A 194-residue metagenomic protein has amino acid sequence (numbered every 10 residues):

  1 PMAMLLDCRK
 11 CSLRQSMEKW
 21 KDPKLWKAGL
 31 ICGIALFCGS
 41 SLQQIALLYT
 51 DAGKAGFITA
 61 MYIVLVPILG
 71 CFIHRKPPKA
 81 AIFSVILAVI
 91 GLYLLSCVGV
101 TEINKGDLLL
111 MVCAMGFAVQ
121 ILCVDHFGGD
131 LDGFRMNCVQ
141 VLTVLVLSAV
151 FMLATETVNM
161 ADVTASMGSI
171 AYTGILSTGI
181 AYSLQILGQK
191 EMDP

Functional and structural regions predicted by a protein language model:
P1, Q44-Y62, N104-G116, A165-I175: Structural signature of hydrophobic alpha-helical transmembrane segments
P1-D7, K27, A81-L87, K105 (+2 more regions): Hydrophobic alpha-helical transmembrane segments of multi-pass integral membrane proteins, especially transporters
A3-M4, Y62-F83: C-terminal transmembrane-helix exit sites in multi-pass transporters
C8-T59, L94, G174-M192: Specific transmembrane alpha-helical segments of multi-pass solute transporters/efflux pumps, especially DMT/EamA
Q43-Q44, A55, V66, G70 (+2 more regions): Interfacial helix-capping/hinge residues at the ends of transmembrane alpha-helices
A46, D51, F72-P77, F127 (+2 more regions): Hydrophobic/aromatic residues within transmembrane alpha-helices of multi-pass small-molecule transporters
D51-A52, P78, D132-G133, D193-P194: A helix-boundary/kink motif common to multi-pass secondary transporters, especially Major Facilitator Superfamily
P77-C97, C113-F117, V146-S148: Hydrophobic transmembrane alpha-helices of multi-pass small-molecule transport proteins
